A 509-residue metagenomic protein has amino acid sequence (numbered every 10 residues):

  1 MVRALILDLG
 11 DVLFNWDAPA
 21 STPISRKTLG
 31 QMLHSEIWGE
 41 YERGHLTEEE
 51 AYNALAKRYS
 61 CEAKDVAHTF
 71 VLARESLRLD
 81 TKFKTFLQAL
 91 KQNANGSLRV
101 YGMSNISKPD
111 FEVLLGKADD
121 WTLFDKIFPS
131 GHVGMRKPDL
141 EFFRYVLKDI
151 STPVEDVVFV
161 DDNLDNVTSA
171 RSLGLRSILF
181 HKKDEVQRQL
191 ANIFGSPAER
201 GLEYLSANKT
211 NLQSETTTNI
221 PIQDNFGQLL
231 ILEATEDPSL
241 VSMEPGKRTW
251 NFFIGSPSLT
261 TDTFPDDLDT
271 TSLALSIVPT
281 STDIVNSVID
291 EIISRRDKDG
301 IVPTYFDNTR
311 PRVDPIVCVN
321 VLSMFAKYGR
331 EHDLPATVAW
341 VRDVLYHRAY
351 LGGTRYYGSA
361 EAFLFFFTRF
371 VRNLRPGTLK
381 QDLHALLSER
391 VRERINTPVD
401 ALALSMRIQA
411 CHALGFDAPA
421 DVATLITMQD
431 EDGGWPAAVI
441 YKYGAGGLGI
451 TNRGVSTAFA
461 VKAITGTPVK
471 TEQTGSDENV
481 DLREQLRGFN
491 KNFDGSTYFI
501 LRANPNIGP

Functional and structural regions predicted by a protein language model:
M1-L7, S107-K108, E112-A198: Asp-based, Mg2+/Mn2+-dependent phosphohydrolase catalytic module
V2-S35, G39, R43: Active-site neighborhood of HAD-like aspartate-dependent phosphohydrolases
A20, E36, E50, A54 (+8 more regions): Alpha-helical elements of Rossmann-like donor-binding domains used by nucleotide-donor carbohydrate transfer enzymes
S25-S35, S60-V71, V154: Short, surface-exposed acidic
G39-V71: A metal-dependent, Asp-based hydrolase signature
H68-Y101, L140: Short, acidic loop-to-helix structural element flanking the phosphoryl-transfer center in phosphate-processing enzymes
F194-P509: Preference for long, amphipathic alpha-helical scaffolds in soluble/luminal domains and all-alpha bundles
